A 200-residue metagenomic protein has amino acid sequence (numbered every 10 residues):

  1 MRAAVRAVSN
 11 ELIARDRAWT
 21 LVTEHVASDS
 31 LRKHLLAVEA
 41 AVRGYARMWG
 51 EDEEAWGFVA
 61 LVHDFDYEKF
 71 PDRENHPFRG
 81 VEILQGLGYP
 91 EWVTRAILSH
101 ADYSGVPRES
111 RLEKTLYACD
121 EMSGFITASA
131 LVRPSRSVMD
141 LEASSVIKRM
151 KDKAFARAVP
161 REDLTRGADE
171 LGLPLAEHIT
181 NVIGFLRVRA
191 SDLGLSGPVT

Functional and structural regions predicted by a protein language model:
R2-D72: Acidic/His-rich, divalent-metal-binding segments that scaffold phosphate/diphosphate chemistry
S9-I13, E51, N75, G88 (+4 more regions): Short coil/turn linker and secondary-structure boundary residues
I13, K33-A37, N75, W92 (+4 more regions): Conserved active-site and cofactor/substrate-binding residues in soluble primary-metabolism enzymes
W19, T23, L36-E39, R43 (+6 more regions): Predominant activation on well-ordered alpha-helical scaffold segments within soluble catalytic domains
H25-D29, A41, Y45-W49, E68 (+4 more regions): Change "in soluble alpha/beta enzymes" to "in soluble alpha/beta proteins
W49-K153, T165: Divalent metal-dependent catalytic cores for phosphoryl transfer on phosphate-bearing substrates
S145-T200: A structured, mid-to-C-terminal "fold-capping" secondary-structure block
